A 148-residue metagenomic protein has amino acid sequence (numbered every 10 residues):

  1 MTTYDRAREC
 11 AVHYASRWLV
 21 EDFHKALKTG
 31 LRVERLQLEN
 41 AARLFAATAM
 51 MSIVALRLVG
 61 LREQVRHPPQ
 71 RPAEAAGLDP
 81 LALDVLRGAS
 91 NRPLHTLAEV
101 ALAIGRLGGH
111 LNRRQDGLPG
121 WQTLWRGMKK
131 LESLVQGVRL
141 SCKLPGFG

Functional and structural regions predicted by a protein language model:
M1-G148: Single, function-defining residue in the core of a domain
